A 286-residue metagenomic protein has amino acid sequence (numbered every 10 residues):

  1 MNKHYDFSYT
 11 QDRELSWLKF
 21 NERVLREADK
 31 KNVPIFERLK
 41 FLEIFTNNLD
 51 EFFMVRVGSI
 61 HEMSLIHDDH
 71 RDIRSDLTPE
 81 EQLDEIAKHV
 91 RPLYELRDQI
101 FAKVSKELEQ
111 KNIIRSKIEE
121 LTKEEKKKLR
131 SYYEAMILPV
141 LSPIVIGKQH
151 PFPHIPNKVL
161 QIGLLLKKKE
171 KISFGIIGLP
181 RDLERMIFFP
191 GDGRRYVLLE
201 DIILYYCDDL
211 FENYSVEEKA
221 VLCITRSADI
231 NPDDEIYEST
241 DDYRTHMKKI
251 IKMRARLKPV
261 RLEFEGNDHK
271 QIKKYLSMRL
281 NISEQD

Functional and structural regions predicted by a protein language model:
N2-D286: N-terminal non-catalytic structural scaffold regions of very large proteins
